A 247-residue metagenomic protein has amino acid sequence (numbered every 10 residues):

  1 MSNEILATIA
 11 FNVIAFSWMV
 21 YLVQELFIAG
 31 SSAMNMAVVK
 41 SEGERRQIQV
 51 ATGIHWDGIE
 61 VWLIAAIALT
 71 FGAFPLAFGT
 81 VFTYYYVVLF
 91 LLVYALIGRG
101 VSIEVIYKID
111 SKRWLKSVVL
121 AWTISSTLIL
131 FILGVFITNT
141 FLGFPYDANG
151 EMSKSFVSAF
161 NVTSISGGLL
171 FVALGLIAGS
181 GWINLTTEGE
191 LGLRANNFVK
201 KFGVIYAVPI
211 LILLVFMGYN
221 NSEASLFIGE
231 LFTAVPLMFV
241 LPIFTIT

Functional and structural regions predicted by a protein language model:
M1-G58, I64-I67: N-terminal signal-anchor module of multipass membrane proteins
M1-I14, F71-Y86, T138-S164, N221: Helix-coil boundary and interhelical linker segments in multi-pass alpha-helical membrane proteins
E4, G43-R46, V50, G79-T83 (+3 more regions): Membrane-helix interfacial "entry" motifs
A10-Y21, F82-A95, T123-T127, S158-V172: Alpha-helical transmembrane segments
Q24-M36, V93-V105, A173-I183: Membrane-water interface of transmembrane alpha-helices
E25-L26, G58-T70, L130-F136, V172-G175: The first (N-terminal) embedded transmembrane alpha-helix
H55-S126, A224-P236: Membrane-interface helix-loop-helix modules in multi-pass inner-membrane proteins
V105-T247: Long, contiguous internal "core" modules enriched in hydrophobic/ aromatic residues
